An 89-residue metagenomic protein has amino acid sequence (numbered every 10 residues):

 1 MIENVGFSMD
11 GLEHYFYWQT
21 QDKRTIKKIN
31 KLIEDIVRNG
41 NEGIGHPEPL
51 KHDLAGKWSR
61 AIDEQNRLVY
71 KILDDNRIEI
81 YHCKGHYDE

Functional and structural regions predicted by a protein language model:
M1-N4, L12-I26, S59-R67, K71-E89: Enriched for short, Lys/Arg-rich terminal
I26-E34: PIN-domain endoribonuclease scaffold, especially VapC-family toxins
K31, K51-A55, Y70-D74: Short alpha-helical linear motifs
D35-A61: A short, surface-exposed loop/turn module that caps and links secondary-structure elements
